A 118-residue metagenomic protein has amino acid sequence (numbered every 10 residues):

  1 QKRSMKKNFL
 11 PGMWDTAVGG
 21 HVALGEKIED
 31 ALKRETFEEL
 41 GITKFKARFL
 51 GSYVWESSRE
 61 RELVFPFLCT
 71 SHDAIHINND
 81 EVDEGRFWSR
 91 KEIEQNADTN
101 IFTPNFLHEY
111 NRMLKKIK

Functional and structural regions predicted by a protein language model:
Q1, G19-G25, L40-T43, E109-L114: Short low-complexity stretches enriched in small and charged residues
Q1-R34: Conserved Nudix-box catalytic region and its N-terminal flanking loop in Nudix hydrolases and closely related
K6, E38, Q95: Active-site micro-motifs of SAM-dependent methyltransferase domains
G12-W14, L24, F49-K118: Nudix hydrolase/Nudix homology domain
T16-V18, L32, L40, K44 (+2 more regions): Generic hydrophobic/packing signal
A23-S57: Internal catalytic-core helix/loop-beta-alpha segment that presents or stabilizes conserved functional determinants
